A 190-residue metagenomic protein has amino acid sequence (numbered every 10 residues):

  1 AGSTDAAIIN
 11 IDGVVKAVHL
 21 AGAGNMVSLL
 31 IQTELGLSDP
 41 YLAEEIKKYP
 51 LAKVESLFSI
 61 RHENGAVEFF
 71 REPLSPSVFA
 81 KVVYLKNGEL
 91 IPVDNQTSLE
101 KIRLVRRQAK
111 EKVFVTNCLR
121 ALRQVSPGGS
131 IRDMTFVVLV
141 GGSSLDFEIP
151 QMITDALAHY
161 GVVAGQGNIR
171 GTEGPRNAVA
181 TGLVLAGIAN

Functional and structural regions predicted by a protein language model:
G2-D5: Short acidic, Gly/Ser-rich segments with clustered Asp/Glu that frequently serve as metal-coordination loops in enzyme
A7-N10, K16-A23, S28-S38, A52-N190: Helical "lid/coupling" subdomains associated with nucleotide-phosphate turnover
L42-A43: Small-residue helix-packing motif on alpha-helices
K47-L51: Alpha-helical substrate-recognition element adjacent to the catalytic core
